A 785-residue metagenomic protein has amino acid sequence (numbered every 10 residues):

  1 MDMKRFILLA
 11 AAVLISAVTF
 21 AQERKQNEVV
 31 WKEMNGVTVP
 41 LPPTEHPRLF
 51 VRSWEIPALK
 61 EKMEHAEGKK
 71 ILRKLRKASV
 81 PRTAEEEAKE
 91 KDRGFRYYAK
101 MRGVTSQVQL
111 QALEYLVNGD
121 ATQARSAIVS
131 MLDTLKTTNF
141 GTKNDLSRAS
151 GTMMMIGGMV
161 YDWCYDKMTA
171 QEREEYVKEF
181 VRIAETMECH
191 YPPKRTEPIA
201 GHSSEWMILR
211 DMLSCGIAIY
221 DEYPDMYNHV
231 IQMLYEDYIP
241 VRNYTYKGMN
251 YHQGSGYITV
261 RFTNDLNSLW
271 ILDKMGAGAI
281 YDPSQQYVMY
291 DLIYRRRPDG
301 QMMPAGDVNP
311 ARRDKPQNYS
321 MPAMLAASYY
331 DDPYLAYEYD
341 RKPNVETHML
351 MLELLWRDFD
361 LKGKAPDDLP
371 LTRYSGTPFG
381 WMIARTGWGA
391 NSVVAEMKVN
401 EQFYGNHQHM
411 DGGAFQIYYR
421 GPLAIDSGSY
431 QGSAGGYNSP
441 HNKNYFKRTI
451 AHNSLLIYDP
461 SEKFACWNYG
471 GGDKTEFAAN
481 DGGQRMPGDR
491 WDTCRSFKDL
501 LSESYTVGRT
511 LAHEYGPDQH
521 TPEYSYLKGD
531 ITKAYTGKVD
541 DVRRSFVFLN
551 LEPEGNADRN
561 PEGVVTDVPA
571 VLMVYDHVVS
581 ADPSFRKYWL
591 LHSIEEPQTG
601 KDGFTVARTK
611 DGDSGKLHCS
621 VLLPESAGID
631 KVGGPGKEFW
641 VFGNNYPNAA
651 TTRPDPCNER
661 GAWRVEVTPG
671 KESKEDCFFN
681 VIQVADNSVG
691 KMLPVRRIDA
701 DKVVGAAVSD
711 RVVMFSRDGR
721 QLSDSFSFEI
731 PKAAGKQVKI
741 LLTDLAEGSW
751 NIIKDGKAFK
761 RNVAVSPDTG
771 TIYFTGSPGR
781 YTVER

Functional and structural regions predicted by a protein language model:
K4-L9: Sec-dependent signal peptide recognition, specifically the positively charged N-region followed immediately by
A12-F20: Hydrophobic h-region of N-terminal signal peptides that target proteins for export in Gram-negative bacteria
Q22-E67: Extreme N-terminal leader/anchor segments
R48-F50, W54-I56, K60-E64, K69-R296: Aromatic-lined, polymer-binding surfaces characteristic of secreted/periplasmic polysaccharide-degrading enzymes
I219, V260-A424, T668-C677, L693-S749 (+3 more regions): Carbohydrate-active enzyme catalytic cores, enriched for enzymes that act on polyanionic acidic polysaccharides
P343-K610, E672-F678, Q683-S688: Catalytic and substrate-binding regions of extracellular carbohydrate-active enzymes, especially polysaccharide lyases
D358-L361, A365, T377, G387-A390 (+1 more regions): Beta-rich accessory regions
